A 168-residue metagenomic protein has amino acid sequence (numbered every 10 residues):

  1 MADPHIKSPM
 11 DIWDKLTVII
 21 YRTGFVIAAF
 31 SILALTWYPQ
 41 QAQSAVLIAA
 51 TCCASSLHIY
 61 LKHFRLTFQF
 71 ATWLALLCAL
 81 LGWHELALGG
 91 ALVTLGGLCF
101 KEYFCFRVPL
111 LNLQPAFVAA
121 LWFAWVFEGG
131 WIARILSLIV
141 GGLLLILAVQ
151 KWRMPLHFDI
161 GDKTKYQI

Functional and structural regions predicted by a protein language model:
M1-P39, I160-I168: N-terminal topogenic module of multi-pass integral membrane proteins
A2-K7, W122-I168: C-terminal membrane-adjacent module
T36-L47, A79-G90, S137-L138: Structural signature of hydrophobic alpha-helical transmembrane segments
A45-G82: Membrane-helix boundary elements
A50-H63, L95-R107, K151: C-terminal ends of transmembrane helices
F70-L81, L113-V126, Y166-I168: Small-residue-rich segments of transmembrane alpha-helices in multi-pass membrane proteins, especially helix faces
L92-L98, C105-A124: Hydrophobic alpha-helical membrane segments
